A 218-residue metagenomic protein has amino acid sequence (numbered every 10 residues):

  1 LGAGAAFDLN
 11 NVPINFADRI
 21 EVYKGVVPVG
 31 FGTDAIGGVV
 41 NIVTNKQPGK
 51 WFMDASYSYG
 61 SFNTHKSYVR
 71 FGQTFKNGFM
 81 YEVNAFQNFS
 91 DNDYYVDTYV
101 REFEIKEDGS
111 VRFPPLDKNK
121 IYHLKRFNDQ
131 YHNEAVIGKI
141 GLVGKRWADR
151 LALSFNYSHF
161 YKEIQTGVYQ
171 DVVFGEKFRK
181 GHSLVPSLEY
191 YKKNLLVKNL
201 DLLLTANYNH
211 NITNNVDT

Functional and structural regions predicted by a protein language model:
L1-K24: Short acidic/polar hinge/loop motifs at secondary-structure boundaries that mediate gating or recognition
G4-A5, F52-Y57, Y122-R126, Y169-F178 (+1 more regions): Extracellular loop and loop/strand-boundary signature of outer-membrane beta-barrel proteins
I20-E21, V40-I42: Non-catalytic regulatory/gating segments with a bias toward low-complexity or hydrophobic composition
G25, V43, S56-F62, T74 (+4 more regions): Outer-membrane beta-barrel pore domains and translocons
V27-P28, V39, N45-Q73, H123-Q130: Short strand-turn segments of transmembrane beta-barrel domains in outer membranes, especially the first one or two
G38, W51, H65-V69, H132-I140 (+1 more regions): Hydrophobic, lipid-facing positions within transmembrane beta-strands of outer-membrane proteins
G49, S58, F75-Y169: Periplasmic-side early beta-strands and strand-to-turn transitions of outer-membrane beta-barrels
G141-H159, R179-T218: Face-selective signature of the C-terminal outer-membrane beta-barrel domain
